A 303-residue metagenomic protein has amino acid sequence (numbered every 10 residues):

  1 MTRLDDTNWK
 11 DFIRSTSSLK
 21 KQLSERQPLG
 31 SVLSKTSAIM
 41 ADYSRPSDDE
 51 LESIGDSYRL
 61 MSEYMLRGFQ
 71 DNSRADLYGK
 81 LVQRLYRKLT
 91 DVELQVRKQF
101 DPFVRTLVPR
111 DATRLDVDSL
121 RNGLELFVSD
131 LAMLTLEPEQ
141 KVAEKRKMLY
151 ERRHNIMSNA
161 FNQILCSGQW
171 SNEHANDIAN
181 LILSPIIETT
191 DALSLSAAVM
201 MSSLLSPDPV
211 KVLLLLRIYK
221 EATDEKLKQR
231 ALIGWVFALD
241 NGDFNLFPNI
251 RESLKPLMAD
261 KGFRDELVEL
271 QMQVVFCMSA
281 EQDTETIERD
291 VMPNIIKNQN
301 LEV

Functional and structural regions predicted by a protein language model:
T2-E139, E151-N155: Extended, helix-rich scaffolding/adaptor regions
P28-V32, K228, F247: Solenoid-repeat scaffolds in large eukaryotic assemblies
A38-A41, L60-R67, R87, D91 (+8 more regions): Positions within ordered alpha-helical repeat solenoids
G55-R59, P209-L216, R251-K255: Hydrophobic core segments within long, regular secondary-structure runs in both alpha- and beta-rich folds
S119-A222, G234, A238-L246, S279: Alpha-helical solenoid scaffolds in large eukaryotic transport, assembly, and signaling factors
A192, K228-Q229: Residue-level detector of extended alpha-helical repeat arrays and alpha-solenoid scaffolds
K226-L227, V303: Cullin-RING E3 adaptor/co-adaptor recruitment helices
A238, F244-E302: Long alpha-helical HEAT/HEAT-like repeat alpha-solenoid scaffolds in very large eukaryotic proteins, especially those
